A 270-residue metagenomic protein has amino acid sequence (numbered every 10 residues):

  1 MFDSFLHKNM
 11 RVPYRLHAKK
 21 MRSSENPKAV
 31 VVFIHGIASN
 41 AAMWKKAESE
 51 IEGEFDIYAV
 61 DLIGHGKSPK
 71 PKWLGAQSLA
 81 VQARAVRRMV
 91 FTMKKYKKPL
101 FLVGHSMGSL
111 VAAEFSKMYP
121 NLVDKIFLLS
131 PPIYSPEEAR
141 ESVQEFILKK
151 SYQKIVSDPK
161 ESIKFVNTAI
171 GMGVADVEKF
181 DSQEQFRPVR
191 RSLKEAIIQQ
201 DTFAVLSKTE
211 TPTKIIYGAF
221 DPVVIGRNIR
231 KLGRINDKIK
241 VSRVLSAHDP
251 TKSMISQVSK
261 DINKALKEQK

Functional and structural regions predicted by a protein language model:
M1-V32, E52-D56, M89-K97, I133 (+4 more regions): Alpha/beta-hydrolase fold catalytic core
K19-P69: Conserved HGGG/HGGXW glycine-rich cap/lid loop of the alpha/beta-hydrolase fold
L62-V103: Active-site loop/oxyanion-hole signature of alpha/beta-hydrolase fold enzymes
A113, K117, I126-I155: Flexible "cap/lid" loop of the alpha/beta hydrolase fold
E138, Q153-K208: Conserved alpha/beta-hydrolase catalytic His-Asp/Glu region
T209, I215-Y217: Short beta-strand/loop motif that positions the catalytic acidic residue of the alpha/beta-hydrolase fold
A219-V224, H248-D249: Acidic catalytic loop of the alpha/beta-hydrolase fold
S246-S259: Catalytic histidine-centered segment of alpha/beta-hydrolase-like enzymes
